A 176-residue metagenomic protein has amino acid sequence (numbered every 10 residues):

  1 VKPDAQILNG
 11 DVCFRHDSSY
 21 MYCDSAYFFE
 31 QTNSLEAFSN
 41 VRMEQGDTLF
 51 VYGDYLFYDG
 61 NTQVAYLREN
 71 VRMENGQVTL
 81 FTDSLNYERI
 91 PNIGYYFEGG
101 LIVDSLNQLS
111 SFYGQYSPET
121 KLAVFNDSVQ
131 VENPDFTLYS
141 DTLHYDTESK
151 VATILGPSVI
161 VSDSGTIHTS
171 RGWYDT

Functional and structural regions predicted by a protein language model:
V1-T176: N-terminal amphipathic/hydrophobic interface segments
